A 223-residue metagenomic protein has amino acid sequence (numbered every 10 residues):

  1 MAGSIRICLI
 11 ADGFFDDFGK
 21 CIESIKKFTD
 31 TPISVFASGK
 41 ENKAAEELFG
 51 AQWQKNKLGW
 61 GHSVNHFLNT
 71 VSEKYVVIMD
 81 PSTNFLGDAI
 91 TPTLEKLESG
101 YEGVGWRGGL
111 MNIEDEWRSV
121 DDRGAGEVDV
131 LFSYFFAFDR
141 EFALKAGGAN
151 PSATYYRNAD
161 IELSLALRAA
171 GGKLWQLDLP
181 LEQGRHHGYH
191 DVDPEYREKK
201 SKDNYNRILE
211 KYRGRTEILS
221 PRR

Functional and structural regions predicted by a protein language model:
K20-T31: Short, acidic, metal-binding catalytic loop of nucleotide-sugar glycosyltransferases
Q54-V71: Glycine-rich, basic loop-to-helix element that forms the pyrophosphate-binding segment of sugar-nucleotide handling
E73, S133-G147: Conserved nucleotide-sugar donor-binding and metal-coordinating catalytic region shared by glycosyltransferases
K74-N84: Short beta-strand-to-loop acidic/aromatic patch adjacent to the donor-nucleotide binding site
N84, D88-S119: Conserved donor NDP-sugar-binding/catalytic core segment of glycosyltransferases
S119-F138: A recurrent flexible, glycine/aromatic-enriched loop bordering the glycosyltransferase active site that acts as
L144-Q176, P180-E182: Donor nucleotide-sugar recognition loop
Q176-Y196: Active-site donor/metal-binding and catalytic loop motifs of nucleotide-sugar-dependent glycosylation enzymes
